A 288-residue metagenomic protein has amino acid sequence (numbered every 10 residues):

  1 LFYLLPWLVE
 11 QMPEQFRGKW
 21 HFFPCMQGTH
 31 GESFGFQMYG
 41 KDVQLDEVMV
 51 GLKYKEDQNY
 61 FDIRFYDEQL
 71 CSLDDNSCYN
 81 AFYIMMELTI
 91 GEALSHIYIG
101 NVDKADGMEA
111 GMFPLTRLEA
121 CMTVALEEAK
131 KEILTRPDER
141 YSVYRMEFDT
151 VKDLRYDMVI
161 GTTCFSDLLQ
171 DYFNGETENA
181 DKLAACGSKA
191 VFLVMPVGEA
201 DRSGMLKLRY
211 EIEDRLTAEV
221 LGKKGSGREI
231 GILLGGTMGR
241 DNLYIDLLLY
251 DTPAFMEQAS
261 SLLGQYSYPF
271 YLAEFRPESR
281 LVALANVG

Functional and structural regions predicted by a protein language model:
L1-T135: Internal, hydrophobic cores of structured domains that mediate oligomerization or house catalytic pockets within large
E109-V124, E139-G288: C-terminal structured domains
